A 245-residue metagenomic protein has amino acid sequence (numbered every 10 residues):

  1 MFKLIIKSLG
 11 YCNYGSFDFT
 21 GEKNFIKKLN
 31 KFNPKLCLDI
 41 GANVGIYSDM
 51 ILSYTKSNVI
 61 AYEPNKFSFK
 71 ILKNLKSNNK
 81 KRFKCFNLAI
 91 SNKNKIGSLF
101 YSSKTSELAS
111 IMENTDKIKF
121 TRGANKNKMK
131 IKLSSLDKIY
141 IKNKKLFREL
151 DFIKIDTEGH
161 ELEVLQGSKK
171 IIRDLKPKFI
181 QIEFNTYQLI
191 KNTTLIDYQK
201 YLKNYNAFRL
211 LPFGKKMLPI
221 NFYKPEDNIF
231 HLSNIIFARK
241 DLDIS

Functional and structural regions predicted by a protein language model:
M1-S245: Phosphate/nucleotide-binding beta-alpha loop and adjacent structural elements of enzyme active sites
